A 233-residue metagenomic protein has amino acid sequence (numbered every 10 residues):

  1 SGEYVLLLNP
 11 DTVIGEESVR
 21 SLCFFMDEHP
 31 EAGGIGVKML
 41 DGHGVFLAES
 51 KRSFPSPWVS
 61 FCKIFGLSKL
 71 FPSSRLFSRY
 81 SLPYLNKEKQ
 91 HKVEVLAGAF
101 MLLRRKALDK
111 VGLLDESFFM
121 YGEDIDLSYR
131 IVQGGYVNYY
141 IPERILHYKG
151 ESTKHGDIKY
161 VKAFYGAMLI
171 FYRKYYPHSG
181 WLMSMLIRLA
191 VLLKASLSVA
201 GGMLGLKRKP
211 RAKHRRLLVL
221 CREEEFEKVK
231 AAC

Functional and structural regions predicted by a protein language model:
V5: Short aromatic/hydrophobic "clamp" motif used to bind/position activated sugar donors
L8-P10: Catalytic metal- and UDP-sugar-binding loop of GT-A-like glycosyltransferases, i.e., residues flanking the conserved
T12-V13, F118: Acidic metal-phosphate-binding loop of nucleotide-sugar-dependent transferases
V13-E49: Conserved donor NDP-sugar-binding/catalytic core segment of glycosyltransferases
F54-V93: Short, flexible, basic/aromatic active-site loop/helix in glycosyltransferases
N86-K89, E94-R144: A short, conserved alpha-helix in the catalytic core of glycosyltransferases
Y129-K207: Active-site-adjacent helix/loop segment of glycosyltransferases that harbors family-specific signature motifs
K209-C233: A solvent-exposed beta-alpha-beta segment
